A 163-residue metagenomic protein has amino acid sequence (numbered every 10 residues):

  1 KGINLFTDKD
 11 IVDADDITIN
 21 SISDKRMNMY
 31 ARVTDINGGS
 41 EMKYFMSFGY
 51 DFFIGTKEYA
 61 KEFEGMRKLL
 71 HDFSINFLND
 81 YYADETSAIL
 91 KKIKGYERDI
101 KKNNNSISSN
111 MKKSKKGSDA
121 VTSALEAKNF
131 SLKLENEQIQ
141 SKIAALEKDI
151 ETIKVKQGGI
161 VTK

Functional and structural regions predicted by a protein language model:
K1-F48: N-terminal, leucine/charged-rich tether regions that mediate assembly and partner docking in large macromolecular
G2-I3, I75, N79, V155: Sec-exported extracytoplasmic/periplasmic mature domains
I17-S21, F77, A120: Short, flexible coil/linker segments at or flanking structured domains
I19-R32, K92-S106, D149, K156: A broadly tuned preference for mixed-charge, low-complexity surface segments
N20-D24, F48-F53, N110, V155 (+1 more regions): Acidic, Ser/Thr/Pro
V33-S109, K113-K115: Soluble oligomerization/assembly scaffold segments of membrane-associated complexes
K102-K163: Charged, long alpha-helical assembly modules
